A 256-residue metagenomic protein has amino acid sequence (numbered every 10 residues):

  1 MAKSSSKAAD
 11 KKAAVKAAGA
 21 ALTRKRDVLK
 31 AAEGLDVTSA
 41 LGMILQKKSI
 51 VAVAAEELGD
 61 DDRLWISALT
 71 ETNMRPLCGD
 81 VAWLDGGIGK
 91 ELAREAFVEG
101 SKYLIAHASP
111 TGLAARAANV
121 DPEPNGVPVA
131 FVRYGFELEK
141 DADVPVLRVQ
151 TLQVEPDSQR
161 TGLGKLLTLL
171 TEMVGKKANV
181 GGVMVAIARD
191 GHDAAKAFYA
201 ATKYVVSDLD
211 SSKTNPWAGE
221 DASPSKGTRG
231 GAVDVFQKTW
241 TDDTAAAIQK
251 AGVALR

Functional and structural regions predicted by a protein language model:
M1-A52: Acyl-donor-binding surface of acyltransferase catalytic domains
K48-L84: Short amphipathic alpha-helix that is part of the acyltransferase structural core
P76-E123: Active-site rim helix/loop that mediates acceptor-substrate recognition in acyltransferases
I105-H107, A114-E137, V146-R148, Q153: Conserved beta-strand in the GNAT
L138-Q150, Q159, K177-G181: A conserved beta-turn-beta hairpin within the catalytic core of GNAT-like acetyltransferases that forms part
Q159, M184-K196, S212-A218: Conserved beta-strand-loop-alpha-helix junction that forms the acyl-donor binding cleft
R160-M173, A200-A201: Conserved acetyl-CoA-binding loop-helix of GNAT-fold acetyltransferases
A195-A200, Y204: Conserved active-site tyrosine of GNAT-family acetyltransferases
